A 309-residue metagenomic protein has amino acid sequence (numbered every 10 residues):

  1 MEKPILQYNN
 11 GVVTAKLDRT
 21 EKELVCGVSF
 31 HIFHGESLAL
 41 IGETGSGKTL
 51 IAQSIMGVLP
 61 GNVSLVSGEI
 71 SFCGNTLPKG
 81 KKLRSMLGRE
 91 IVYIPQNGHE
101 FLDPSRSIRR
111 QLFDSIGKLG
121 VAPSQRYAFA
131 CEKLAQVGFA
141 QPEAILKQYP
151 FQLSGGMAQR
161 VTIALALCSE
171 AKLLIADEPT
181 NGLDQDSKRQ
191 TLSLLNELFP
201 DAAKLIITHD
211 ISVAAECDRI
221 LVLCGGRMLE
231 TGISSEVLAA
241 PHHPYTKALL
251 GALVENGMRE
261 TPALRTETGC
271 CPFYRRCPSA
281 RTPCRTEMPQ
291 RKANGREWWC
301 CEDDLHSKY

Functional and structural regions predicted by a protein language model:
S64, T76-V92, K118, E236-P241: ABC ATPase NBD coupling module
N97, P104-K118: Q-loop/switch helix immediately C-terminal to the Walker
Q148-L153, M157: Conserved ABC ATPase signature
C168-K172, D201: A short, proline-enriched helix->beta-strand linker immediately N-terminal to the Walker B motif in ABC-type P-loop
L174-E178: Catalytic Walker B motif of ABC-type/P-loop ATPase nucleotide-binding domains
P179-G257: P-loop NTP-binding/switch modules centered on Walker-like glycine-rich loops
G232-Y309: Charged, flexible cofactor/metal-binding loops and thiol motifs
